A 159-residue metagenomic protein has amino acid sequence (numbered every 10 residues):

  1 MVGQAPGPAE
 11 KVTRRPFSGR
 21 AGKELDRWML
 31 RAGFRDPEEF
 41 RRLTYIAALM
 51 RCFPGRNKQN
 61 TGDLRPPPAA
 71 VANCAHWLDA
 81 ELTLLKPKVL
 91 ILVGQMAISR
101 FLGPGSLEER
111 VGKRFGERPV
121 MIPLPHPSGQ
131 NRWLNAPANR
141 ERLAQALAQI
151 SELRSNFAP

Functional and structural regions predicted by a protein language model:
M1-P159: A polyanion-binding, active-site-adjacent surface
